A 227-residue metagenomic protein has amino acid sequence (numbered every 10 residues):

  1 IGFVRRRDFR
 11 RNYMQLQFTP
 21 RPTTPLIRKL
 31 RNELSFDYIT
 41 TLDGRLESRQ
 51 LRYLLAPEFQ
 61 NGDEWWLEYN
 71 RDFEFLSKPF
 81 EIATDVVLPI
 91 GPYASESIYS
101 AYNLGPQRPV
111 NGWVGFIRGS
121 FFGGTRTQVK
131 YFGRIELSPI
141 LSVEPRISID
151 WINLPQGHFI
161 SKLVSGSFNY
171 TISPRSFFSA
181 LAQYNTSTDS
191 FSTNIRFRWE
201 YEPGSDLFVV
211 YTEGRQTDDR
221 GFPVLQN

Functional and structural regions predicted by a protein language model:
I1-N227: Exposed, low-structure sequence patches enriched in small/polar residues
